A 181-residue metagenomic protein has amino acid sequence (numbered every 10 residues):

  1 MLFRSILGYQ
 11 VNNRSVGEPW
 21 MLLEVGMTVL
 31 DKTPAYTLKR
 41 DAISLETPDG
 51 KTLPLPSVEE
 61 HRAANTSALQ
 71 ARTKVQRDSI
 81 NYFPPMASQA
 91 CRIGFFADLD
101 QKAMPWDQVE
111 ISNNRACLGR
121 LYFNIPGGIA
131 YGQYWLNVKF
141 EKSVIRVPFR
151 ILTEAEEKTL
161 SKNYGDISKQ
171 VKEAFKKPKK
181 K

Functional and structural regions predicted by a protein language model:
M1-K181: Conserved functional micro-motifs across diverse proteins
